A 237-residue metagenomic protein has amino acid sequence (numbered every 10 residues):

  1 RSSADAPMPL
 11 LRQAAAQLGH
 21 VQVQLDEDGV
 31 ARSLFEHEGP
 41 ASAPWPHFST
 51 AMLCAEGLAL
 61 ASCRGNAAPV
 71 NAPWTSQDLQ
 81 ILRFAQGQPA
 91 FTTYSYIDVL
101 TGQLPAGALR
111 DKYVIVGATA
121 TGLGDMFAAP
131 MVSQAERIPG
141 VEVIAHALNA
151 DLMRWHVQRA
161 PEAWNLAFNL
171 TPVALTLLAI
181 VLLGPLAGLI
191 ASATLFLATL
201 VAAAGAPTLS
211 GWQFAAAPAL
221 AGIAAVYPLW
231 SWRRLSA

Functional and structural regions predicted by a protein language model:
R1-N71, L109-S192: Non-transmembrane functional regions of envelope-associated proteins
P46, T75, Q213, S231-R233: Short linear interaction motif-like sites in intrinsically disordered regions of transcription factors
L60-L104: Substrate-access "cap/lid" subdomains that shape and gate the entrance to catalytic or ligand-binding pockets
D98, I138-I144, A193-V201, A221-A225: Pore- and pathway-forming membrane helices of multi-pass small-molecule/ion transporters and channels
M153-H156, P172, G184, A202 (+3 more regions): Hydrophobic alpha-helix feature that most strongly marks membrane-spanning transmembrane helices and their immediate
T176-Q213, V226: Hydrophobic transmembrane alpha-helices
L220-A237: Juxtamembrane or sensor-core-proximal signal-transducing alpha helices that couple sensory domains to cytosolic
